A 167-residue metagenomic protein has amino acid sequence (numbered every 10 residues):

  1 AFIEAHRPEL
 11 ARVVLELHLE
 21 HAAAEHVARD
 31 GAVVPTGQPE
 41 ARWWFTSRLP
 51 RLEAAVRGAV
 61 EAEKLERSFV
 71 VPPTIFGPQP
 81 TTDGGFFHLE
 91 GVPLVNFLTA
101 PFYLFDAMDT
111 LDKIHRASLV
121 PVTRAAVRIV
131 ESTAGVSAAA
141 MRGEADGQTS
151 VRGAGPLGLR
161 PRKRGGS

Functional and structural regions predicted by a protein language model:
A1-L94: Metal-dependent peptidase/peptidase-like ectodomains
T99-S167: His/Asp/Glu-rich mid-to-C-terminal helical/loop segments that flank catalytic regions of hydrolases
